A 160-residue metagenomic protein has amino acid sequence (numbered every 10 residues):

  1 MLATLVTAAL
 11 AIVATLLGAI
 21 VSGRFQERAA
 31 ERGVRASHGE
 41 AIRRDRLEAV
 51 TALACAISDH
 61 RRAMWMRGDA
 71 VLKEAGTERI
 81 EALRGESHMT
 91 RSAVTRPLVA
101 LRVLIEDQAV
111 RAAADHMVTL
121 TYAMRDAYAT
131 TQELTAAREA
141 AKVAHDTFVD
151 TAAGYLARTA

Functional and structural regions predicted by a protein language model:
M1-I12: Feature marks short, highly hydrophobic, charge-poor N-terminal signal-anchor/signal peptide-like helices that anchor
L17-A160: Conserved non-transmembrane functional hotspots
